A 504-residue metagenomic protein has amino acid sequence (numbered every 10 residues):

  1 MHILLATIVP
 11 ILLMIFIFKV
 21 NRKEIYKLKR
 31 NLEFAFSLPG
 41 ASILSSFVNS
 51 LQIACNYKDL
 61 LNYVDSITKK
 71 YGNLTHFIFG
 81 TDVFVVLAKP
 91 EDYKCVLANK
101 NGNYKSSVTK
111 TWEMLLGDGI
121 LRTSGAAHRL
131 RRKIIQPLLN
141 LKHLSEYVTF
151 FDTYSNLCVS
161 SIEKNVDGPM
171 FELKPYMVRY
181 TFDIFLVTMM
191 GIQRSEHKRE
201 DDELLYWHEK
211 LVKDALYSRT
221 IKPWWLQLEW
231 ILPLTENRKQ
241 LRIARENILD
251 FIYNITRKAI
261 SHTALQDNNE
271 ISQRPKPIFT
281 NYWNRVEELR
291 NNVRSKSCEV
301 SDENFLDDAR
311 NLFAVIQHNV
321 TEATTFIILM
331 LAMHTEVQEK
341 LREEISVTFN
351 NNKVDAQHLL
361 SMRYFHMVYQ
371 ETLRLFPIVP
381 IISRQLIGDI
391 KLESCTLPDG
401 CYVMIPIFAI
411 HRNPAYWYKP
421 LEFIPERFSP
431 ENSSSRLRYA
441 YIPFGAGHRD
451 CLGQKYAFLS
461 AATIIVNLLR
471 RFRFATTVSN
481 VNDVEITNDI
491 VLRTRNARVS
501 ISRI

Functional and structural regions predicted by a protein language model:
H2, S66, R473, D489-I504: C-terminal helix/juxtamembrane-tail motif
H2-L130, T149-S161, G388, K419: N-terminal membrane-proximal hinge/A-helix region immediately C-terminal to the signal-anchor transmembrane segment
P10-K19, D82-K94, N156-V159, F171-H197 (+5 more regions): Hydrophobic mid-domain F-helix/FG-region of cytochrome P450s
S50-G72, D250, N254, N352-E393 (+1 more regions): Conserved cytochrome P450 K-helix E-x-x-R motif and the immediately C-terminal K′/meander segment
T181, F185, A244-I255, E287-S346 (+5 more regions): Central I-helix of cytochrome P450 enzymes
D202-S295: Cytochrome P450 catalytic core segment centered on helix I
V337, K455-L492: Cytochrome P450 heme-binding "Cys pocket" and the immediately downstream C-terminal segment
I405-N432: Conserved cytochrome P450 K-helix/beta-meander segment immediately N-terminal to the heme-binding cysteine loop
